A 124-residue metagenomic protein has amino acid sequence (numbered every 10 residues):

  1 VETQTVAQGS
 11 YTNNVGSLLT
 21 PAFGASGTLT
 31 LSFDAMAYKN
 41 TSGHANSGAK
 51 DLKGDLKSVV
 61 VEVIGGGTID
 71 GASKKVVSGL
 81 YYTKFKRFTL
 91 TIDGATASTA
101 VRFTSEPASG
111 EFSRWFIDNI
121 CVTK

Functional and structural regions predicted by a protein language model:
E2-T30, T41, K86-T89, I117: Short beta-strands within extracellular/lumenal beta-sheet-rich domains
Y11, G27, M36-L56, S109-F112: Extended, low-complexity, turn-rich repeat/linker tracts enriched in Gly/Pro/Ser/Thr and Asp/Glu that occur
T12-V15, E106-K124: Extracellular carbohydrate recognition
N13, G24-S26, G54, Y81-T83 (+2 more regions): Surface-exposed coil/turn segments at beta-strand junctions on protein surfaces, enriched
T20, L29-N40, S98-P107, I120: Extracellular beta-strand-rich recognition modules
T28, L56-V60, S98: Exposed beta-strand and adjacent loop surfaces of beta-rich binding modules that mediate intermolecular recognition
V61-G65: Conserved aromatic beta-strand anchor motif in extracellular beta-sandwich/beta-rich domains
G66-T96: Extracellular carbohydrate recognition and processing domains and analogous Trp-centered ligand-binding platforms
